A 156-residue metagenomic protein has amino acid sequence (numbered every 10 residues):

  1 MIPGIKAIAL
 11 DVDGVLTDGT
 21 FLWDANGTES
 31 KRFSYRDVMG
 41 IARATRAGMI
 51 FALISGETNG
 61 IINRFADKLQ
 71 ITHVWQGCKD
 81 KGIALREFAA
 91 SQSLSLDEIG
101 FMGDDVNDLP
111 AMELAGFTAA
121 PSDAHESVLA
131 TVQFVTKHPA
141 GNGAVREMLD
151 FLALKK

Functional and structural regions predicted by a protein language model:
M1-D80: Alpha-helical substrate-recognition element adjacent to the catalytic core
G27, K31, K68, H73 (+1 more regions): Mg2+-dependent phosphoryl-transfer enzymes with acidic/Ser/Thr/Gly-rich catalytic loops
